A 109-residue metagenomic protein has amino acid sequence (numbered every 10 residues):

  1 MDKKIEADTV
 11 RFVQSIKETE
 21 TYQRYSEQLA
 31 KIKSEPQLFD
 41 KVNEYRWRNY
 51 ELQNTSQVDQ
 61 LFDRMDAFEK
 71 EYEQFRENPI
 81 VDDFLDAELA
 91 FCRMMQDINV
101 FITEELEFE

Functional and structural regions predicted by a protein language model:
M1-E109: Terminal, compositionally biased segments used for targeting/anchoring and flexible tails
